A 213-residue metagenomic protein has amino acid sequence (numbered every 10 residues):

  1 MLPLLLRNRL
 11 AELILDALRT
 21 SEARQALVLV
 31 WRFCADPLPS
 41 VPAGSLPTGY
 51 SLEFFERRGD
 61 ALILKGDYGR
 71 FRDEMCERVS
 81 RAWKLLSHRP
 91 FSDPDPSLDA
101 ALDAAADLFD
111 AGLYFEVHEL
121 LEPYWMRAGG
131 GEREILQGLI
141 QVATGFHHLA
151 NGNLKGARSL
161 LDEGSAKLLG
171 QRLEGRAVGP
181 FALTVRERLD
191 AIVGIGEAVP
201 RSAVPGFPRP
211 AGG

Functional and structural regions predicted by a protein language model:
M1-F115, P123-R127, Q171-G213: N-terminal alpha-helical interaction modules that lie
P94-D95, G131-I135: Inter-repeat boundary and helix-capping residues of tandem alpha-helical solenoids
I135-Q137, L149: Charged, surface-exposed interaction regions in soluble eukaryotic proteins
F146-N153: Extended, well-ordered alpha-helical segments in internal regulatory regions
L154-R172: TPR/TPR-like (Sel1-like) alpha-helical repeat modules
